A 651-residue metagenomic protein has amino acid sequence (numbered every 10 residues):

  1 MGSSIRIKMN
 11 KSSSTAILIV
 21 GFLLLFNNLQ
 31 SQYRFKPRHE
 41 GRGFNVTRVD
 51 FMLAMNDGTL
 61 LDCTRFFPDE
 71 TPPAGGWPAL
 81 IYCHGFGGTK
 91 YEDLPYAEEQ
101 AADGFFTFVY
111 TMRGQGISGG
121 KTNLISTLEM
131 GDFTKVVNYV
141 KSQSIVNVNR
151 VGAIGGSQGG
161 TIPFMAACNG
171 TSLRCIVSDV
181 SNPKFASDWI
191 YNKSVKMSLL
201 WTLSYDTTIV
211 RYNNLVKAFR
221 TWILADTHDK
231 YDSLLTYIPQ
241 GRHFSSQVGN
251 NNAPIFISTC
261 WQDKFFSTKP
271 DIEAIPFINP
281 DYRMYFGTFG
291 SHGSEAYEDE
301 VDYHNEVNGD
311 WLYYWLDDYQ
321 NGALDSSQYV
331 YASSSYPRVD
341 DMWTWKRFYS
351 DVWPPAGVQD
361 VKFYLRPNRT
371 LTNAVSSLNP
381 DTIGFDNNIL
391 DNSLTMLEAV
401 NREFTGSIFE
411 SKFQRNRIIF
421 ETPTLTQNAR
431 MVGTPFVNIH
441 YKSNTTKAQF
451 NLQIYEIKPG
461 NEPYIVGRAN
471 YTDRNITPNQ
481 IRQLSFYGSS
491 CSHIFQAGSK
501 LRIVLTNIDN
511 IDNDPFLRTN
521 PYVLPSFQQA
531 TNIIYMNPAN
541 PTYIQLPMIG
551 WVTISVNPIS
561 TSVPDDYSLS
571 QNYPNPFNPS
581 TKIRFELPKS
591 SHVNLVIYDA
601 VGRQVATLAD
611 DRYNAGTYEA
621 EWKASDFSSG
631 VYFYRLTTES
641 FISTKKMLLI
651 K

Functional and structural regions predicted by a protein language model:
M1-S3, T561-K651: C-terminal outer-membrane/trafficking sorting elements
Y33-P72, L425: N-terminal cap/lid segment of alpha/beta-hydrolase-fold proteins
F35-R38, T47-M52, Q320-V556: Glycine/threonine-rich phosphate-binding loop and adjacent beta-strand/alpha-helix elements that clamp
E70-G76, N123-L128, K135-S157: Gly/Ser-rich "nucleophile elbow"/oxyanion-hole loop immediately N-terminal to the catalytic nucleophile in hydrolases
P72-W77, Y82-I117, F265-S267: Short substrate-entry loop that stabilizes the transition state in hydrolases
A102, I154-G156, M165-N251, Y319 (+1 more regions): Accessory cap/linker subdomain of secreted extracellular hydrolases
I257-T259: Short beta-strand/loop motif that positions the catalytic acidic residue of the alpha/beta-hydrolase fold
F266-I275: Short alpha-helix in the alpha/beta-hydrolase fold that links the catalytic acid
